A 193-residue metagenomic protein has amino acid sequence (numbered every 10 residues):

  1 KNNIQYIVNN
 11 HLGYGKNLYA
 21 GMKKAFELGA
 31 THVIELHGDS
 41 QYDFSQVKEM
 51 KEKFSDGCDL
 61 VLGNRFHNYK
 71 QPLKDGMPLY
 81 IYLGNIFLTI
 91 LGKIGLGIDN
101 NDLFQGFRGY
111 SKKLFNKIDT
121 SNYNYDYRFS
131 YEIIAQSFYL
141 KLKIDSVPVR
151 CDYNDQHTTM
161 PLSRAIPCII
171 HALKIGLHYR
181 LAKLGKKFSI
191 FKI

Functional and structural regions predicted by a protein language model:
K1-I7: Acidic donor-binding segment of Leloir-type glycosyltransferases
Q5, T31, D59, K143 (+1 more regions): Residue-level detector of anion-binding/catalytic polar loops
N9-E27, H32, F44-Y127, N154-S163 (+1 more regions): Acceptor/aglycone-binding surface of glycosyltransferases and processive sugar-polymer synthases
S40-Q41: Acidic metal-phosphate-binding loop of nucleotide-sugar-dependent transferases
I98, Y125, I134-D152: Catalytic donor-sugar/metal-binding loop of nucleotide-sugar-dependent glycosyltransferases
F107-G109, N116-K117, S146, K186-I193: Short linear elements at protein peripheries
H171-I193: Terminal low-complexity segments of carbohydrate-biosynthetic enzymes
